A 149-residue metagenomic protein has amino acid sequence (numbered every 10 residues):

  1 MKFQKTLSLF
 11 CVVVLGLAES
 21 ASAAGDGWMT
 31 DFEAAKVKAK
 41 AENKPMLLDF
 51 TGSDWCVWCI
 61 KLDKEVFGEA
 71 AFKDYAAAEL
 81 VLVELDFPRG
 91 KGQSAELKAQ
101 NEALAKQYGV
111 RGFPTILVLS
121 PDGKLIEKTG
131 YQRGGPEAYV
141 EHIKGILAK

Functional and structural regions predicted by a protein language model:
M1-L9: Bacterial N-terminal signal peptides that target proteins for export
S8-A18: Bacterial N-terminal signal peptides
L17-G25: Sec/Tat signal peptide C-region and signal peptidase I cleavage site
D26-M29, E65-A99: Thiol-based oxidoreductase modules, predominantly thioredoxin-like and allied folds used for disulfide exchange
W28-M46, A76: A short beta-strand-turn-helix
N43-M46, T51-W55, G112: Short pre-active-site segment immediately N-terminal to redox-active cysteine/selenocysteine motifs in thiol-based
T51-F67: Conserved redox-active cysteine motifs that mediate thiol-disulfide chemistry, especially di-cysteine Cys-X(1-2)-Cys
E65-F67, A103, Q107-K149: Non-catalytic, surface beta->alpha helical segment in thiol-disulfide oxidoreductase systems
